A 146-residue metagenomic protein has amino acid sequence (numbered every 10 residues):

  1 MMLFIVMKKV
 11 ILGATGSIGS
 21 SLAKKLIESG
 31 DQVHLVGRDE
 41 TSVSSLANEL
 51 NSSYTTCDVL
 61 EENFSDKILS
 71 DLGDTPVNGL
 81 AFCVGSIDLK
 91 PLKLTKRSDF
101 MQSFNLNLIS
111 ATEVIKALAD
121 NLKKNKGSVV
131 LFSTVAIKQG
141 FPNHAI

Functional and structural regions predicted by a protein language model:
T15, S20-A23: N-terminal Rossmann NAD(P)H-binding glycine-rich loop of SDR-like oxidoreductase domains
D31-V43: Conserved glycine-rich Rossmann-like NAD(P)H-binding loop of the short-chain dehydrogenase/reductase
E49-N63: Rossmann-fold cofactor-recognition segment
A81-L89: Conserved NAD(P)H cofactor-binding loop of Rossmann-fold oxidoreductase domains
P91-L92, D99-F104: Substrate-binding pocket helix/loop in short-chain dehydrogenase/reductase
I115-K116: A short, exposed helix-loop element centered on a Lys and neighboring polar residues
S128-I146: Catalytic loop of short-chain dehydrogenase/reductase
